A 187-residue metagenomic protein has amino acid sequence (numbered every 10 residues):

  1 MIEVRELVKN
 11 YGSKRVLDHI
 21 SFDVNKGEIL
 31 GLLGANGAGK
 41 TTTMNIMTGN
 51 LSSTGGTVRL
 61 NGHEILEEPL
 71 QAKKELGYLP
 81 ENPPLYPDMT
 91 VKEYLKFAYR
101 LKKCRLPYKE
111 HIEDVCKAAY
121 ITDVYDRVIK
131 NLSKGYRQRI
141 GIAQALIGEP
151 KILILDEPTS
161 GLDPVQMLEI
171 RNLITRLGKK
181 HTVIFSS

Functional and structural regions predicted by a protein language model:
G56-E67, Q71-A72: Conserved ABC transporter NBD signature motif
K96, R100-K103, P107-V124: Conserved ABC ATPase "signature" region
I142: Hydrophobic anchor residue at the start of the ABC signature
I147-K151, K180: A short, proline-enriched helix->beta-strand linker immediately N-terminal to the Walker B motif in ABC-type P-loop
L153-E157: Catalytic Walker B motif of ABC-type/P-loop ATPase nucleotide-binding domains
M167-K179: Helical segment within the ABC ATPase nucleotide-binding domain
